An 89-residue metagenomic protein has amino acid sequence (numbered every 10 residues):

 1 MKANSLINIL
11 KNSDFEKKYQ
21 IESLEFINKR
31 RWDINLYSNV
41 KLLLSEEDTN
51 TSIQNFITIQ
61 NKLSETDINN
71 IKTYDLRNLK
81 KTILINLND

Functional and structural regions predicted by a protein language model:
M1-D89: Charged, solvent-exposed interaction patches on well-folded alpha/beta domains that mediate macromolecular contacts
